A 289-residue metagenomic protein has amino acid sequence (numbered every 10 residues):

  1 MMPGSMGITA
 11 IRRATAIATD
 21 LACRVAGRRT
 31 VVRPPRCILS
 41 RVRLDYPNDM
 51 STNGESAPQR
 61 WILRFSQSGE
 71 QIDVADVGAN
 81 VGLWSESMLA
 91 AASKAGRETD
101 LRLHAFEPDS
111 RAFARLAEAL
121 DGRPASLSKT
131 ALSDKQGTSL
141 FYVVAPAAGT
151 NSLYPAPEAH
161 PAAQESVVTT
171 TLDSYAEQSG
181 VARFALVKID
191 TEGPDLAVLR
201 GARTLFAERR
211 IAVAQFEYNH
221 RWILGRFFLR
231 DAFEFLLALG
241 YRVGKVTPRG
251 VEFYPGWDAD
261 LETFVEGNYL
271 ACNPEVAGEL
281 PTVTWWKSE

Functional and structural regions predicted by a protein language model:
M2-E289: Phosphate/nucleotide-binding beta-alpha loop and adjacent structural elements of enzyme active sites
